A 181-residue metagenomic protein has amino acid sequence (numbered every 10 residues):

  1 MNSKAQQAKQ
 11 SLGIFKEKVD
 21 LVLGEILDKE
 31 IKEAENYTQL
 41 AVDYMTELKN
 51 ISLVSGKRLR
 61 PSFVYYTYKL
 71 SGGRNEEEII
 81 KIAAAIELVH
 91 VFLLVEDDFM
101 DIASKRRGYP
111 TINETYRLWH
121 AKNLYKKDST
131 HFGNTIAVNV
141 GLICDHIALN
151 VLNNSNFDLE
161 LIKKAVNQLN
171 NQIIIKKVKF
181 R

Functional and structural regions predicted by a protein language model:
M1-L88, V95, F99-T130: Conserved N-terminal diphosphate/IPP-binding helix and adjacent helical/loop segment of trans-prenyltransferase domains
G24, D28-T38, I51-P61, T135-I147 (+1 more regions): All-alpha helical catalytic cores of prenyl diphosphate-utilizing isoprenoid enzymes
L93, M100, K177-R181: Short amphipathic alpha-helical interaction/hinge segments
